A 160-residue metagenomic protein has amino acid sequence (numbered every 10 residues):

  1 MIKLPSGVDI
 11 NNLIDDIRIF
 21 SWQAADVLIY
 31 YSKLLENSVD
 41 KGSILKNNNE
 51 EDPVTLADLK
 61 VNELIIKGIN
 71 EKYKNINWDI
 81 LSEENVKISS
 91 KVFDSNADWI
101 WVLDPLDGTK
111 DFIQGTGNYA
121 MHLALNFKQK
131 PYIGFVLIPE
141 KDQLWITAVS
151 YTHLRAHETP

Functional and structural regions predicted by a protein language model:
M1-L103: N-terminal subdomain of lithium-sensitive/metallo-dependent phosphomonoesterases centered on the IMPase/IPPase/PAP
D26-I29, K67, I113, P139 (+1 more regions): Charged, amphipathic alpha-helical interaction segments
A57, L137, A156: Single, functionally critical "micro-switch" positions that shape active/binding sites and transmembrane helices
L81, V86-K87, D107-K110, K141 (+1 more regions): Short, glycine/acidic-enriched loop or turn micro-motifs at the edges of active sites
S95-S150: DPxDG-like acidic metal-binding loop motif
H153-P160: Single conserved hydrophobic/aromatic residue that forms the stacking wall/gate of nucleotide- or nucleobase-binding
